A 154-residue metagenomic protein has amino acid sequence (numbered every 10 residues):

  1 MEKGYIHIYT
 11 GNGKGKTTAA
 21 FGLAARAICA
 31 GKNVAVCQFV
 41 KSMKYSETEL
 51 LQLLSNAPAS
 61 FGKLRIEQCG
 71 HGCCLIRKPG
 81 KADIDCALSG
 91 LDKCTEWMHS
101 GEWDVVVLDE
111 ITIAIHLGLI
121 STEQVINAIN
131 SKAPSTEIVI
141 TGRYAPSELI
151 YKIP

Functional and structural regions predicted by a protein language model:
E2-H99: Conserved P-loop
K41, L88, E110, V139-I140: Homeobox/homeodomain signature
E96-E102, I111-P154: Replace "adjacent to P-loop NTPase cores in ATP/GTP-dependent enzymes" with "adjacent to NTP-binding cores
